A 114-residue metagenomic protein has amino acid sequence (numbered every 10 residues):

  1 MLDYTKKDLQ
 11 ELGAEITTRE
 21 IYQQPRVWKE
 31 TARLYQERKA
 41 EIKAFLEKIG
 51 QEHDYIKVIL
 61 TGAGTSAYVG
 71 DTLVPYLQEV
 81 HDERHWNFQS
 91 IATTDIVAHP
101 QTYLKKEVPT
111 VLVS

Functional and structural regions predicted by a protein language model:
M1-S114: Conserved N-terminal alpha-helical segment that immediately precedes and caps sugar-phosphate-binding
